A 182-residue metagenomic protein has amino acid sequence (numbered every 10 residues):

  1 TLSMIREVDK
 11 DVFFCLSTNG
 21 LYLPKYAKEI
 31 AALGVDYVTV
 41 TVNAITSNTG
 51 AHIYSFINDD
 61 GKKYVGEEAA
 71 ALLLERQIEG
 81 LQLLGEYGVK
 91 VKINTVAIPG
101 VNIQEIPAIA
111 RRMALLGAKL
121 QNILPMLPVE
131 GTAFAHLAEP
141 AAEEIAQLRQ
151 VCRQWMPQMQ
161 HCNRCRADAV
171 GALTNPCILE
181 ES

Functional and structural regions predicted by a protein language model:
T1-N122: Conserved AdoMet/S-adenosylmethionine-binding subsite of the radical SAM
P107-S182: Auxiliary Fe-S-binding modules of radical SAM enzymes
